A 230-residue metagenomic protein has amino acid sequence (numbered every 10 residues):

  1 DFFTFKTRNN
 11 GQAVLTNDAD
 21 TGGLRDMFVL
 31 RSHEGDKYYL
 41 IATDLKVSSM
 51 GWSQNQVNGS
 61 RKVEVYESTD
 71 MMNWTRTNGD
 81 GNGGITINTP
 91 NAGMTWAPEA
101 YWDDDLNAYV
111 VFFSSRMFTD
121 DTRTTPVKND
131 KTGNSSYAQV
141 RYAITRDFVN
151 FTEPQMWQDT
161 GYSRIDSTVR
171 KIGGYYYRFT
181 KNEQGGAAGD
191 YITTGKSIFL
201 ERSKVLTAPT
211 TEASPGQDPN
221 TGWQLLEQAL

Functional and structural regions predicted by a protein language model:
D1-L230: Carbohydrate-active catalytic/glycan-binding domains of CAZyme proteins, especially the secreted or lumenal ectodomains
